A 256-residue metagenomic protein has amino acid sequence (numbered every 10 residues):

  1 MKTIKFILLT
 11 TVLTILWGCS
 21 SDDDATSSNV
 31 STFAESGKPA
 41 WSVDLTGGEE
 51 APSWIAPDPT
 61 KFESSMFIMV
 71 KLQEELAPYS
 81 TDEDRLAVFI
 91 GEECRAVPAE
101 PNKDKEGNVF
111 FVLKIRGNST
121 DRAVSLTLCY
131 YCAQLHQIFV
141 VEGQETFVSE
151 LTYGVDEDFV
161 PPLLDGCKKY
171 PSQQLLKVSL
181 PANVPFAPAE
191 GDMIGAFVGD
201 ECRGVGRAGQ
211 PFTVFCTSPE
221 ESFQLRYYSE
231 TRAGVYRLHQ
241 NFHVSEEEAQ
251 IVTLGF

Functional and structural regions predicted by a protein language model:
M1-W17: Sec-dependent bacterial lipoprotein signal peptides
I15-L45: Bacterial Sec-dependent N-terminal signal peptides
P59-A77, P171-F186: Short amphipathic, basic-aromatic surface patches that mediate peripheral association with negatively charged
R85-F89, C129, M193-F197, R226: Beta-strand signatures of extracellular beta-sandwich domains
F89-T120, F197-F223: Tryptophan-paired
R122-Y131, E220-T231: A short, solvent-exposed beta-strand micro-motif common in secreted/extracellular proteins
Y130-F139, S229-R237: Short acidic/polar inter-strand loop motif in beta-rich domains
E142-G166, H239-F256: Extracellular beta-sheet/turn segments enriched in Thr/Pro/Gly and aliphatic residues
